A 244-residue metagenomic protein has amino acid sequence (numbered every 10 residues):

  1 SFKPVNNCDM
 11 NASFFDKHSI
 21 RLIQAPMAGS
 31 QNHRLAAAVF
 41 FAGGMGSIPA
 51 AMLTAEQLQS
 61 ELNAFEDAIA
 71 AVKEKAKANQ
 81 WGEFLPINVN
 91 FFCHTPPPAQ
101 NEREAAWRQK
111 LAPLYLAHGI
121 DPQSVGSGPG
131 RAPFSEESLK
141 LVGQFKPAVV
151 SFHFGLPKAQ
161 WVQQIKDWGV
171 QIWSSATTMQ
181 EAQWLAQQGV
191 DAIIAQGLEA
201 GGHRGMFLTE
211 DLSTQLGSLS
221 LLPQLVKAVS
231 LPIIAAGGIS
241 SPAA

Functional and structural regions predicted by a protein language model:
S1-N6: Short, positively charged and aromatic/hydrophobic N-terminal segments
N7-A228: Active-site entrance/lid segments in N-terminal catalytic domains of soluble metabolic enzymes
S175-A176, I239-S240, A244: Hydrophobic, well-ordered secondary-structure scaffolds
L231-S241: Glycine-rich adenosine-cofactor-binding loop
